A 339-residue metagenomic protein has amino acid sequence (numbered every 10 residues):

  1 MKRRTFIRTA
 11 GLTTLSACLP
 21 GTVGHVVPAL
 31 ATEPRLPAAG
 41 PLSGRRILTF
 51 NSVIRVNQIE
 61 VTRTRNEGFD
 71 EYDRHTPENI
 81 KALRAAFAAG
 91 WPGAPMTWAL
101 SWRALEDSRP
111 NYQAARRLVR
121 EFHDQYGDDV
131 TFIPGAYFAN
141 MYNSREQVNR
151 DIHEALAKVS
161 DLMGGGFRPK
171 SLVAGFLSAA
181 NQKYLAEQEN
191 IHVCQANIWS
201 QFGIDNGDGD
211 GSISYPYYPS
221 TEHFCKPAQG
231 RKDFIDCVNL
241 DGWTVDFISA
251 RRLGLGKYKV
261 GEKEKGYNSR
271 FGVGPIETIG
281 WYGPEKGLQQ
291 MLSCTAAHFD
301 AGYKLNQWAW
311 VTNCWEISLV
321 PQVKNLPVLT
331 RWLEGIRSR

Functional and structural regions predicted by a protein language model:
M1, G21-L42: C-terminal segment of N-terminal export signals and the immediately downstream linker at the start of the mature
M1-I7, P34, Q58: Twin-arginine (Tat) signal peptide motif
T5-V27: N-terminal export signals
L36-A38, G165-A309: Active-site-adjacent pocket scaffolds in enzyme catalytic domains
L36-R120, L305-V320, P327-R339: Active-site beta->alpha N-cap acidic-glycine motif
E60-T62, L100, D107-Y112, M141-S144 (+3 more regions): A short acidic (Asp/Glu
N79-A86, D151, A155-V159, M291-H298 (+2 more regions): Alpha-helical packing segments of well-folded alpha/beta enzyme cores
A94-L177, G203, N239, W243-T244 (+6 more regions): Metal-dependent polysaccharide deacetylase catalytic core of the NodB/CE4 family, i.e., the active-site-bearing domain
